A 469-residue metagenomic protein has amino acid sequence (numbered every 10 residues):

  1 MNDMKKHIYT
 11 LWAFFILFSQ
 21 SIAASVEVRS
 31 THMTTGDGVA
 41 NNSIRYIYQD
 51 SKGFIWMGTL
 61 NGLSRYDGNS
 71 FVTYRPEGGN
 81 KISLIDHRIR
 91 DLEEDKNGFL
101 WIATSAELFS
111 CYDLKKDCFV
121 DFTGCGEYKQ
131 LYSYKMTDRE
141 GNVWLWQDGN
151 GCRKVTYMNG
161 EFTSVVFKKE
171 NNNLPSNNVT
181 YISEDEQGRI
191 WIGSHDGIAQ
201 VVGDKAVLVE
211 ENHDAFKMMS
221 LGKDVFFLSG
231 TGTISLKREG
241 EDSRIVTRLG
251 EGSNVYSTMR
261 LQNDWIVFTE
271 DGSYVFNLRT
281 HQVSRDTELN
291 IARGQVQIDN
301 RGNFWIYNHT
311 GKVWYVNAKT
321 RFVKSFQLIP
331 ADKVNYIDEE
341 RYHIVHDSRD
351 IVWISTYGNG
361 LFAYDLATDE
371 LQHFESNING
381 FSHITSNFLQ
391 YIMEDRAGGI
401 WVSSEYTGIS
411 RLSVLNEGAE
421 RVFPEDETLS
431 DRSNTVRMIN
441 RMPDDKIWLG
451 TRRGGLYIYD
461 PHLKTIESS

Functional and structural regions predicted by a protein language model:
M1-S469: Carboxylate-rich, polar loop motifs that coordinate divalent cations or form catalytic acidic clusters
